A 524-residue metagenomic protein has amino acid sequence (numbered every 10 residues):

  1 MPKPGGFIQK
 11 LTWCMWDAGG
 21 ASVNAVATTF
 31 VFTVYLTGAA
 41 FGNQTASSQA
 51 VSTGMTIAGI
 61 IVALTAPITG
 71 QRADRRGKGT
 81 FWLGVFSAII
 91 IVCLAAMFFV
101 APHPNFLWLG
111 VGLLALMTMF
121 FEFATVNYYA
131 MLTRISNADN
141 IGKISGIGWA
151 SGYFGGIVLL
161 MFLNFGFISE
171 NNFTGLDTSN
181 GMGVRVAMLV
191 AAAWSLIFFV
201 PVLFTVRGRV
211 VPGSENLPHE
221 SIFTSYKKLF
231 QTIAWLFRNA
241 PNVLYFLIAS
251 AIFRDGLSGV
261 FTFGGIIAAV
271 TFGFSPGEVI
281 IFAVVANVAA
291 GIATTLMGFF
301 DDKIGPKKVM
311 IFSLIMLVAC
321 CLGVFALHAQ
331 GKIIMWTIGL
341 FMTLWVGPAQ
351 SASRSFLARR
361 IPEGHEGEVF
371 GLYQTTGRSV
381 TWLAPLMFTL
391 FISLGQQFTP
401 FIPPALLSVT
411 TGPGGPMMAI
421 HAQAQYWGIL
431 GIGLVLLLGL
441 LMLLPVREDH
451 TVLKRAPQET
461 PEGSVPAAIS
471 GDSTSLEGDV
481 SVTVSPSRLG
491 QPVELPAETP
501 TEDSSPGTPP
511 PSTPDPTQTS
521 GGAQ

Functional and structural regions predicted by a protein language model:
M1-L11, R207-L247, G463-P466: Juxtamembrane intracellular "pre-TM" segments in multi-pass secondary transporters
A27-S48, T262-V279: Short amphipathic helix-loop junctions that connect adjacent transmembrane helices in Major Facilitator Superfamily/SLC
Q44, F165-A193, L390-L436: A membrane-interface helix-boundary motif in multi-pass transporters
L64-K78, I292-P306, I392: Helix-to-loop junctions at the C-terminal end of transmembrane segments in multipass secondary transporters
A73-A88, D302-M316: Cytoplasmic membrane-interface "Motif A"-like loop-to-helix N-cap segments of 12-TM Major Facilitator Superfamily
G84-P104, I315-Q330: C-terminal ends and interior cores of transmembrane alpha-helices in multi-pass membrane transporters/permeases
F98, W194-T205, L430-E462: Multi-pass alpha-helical transporter architecture, strongest for 12-TM Major Facilitator/SLC carriers used
K307-S351: C-terminal transmembrane helical hairpin of 12-TM major facilitator-type secondary transporters
